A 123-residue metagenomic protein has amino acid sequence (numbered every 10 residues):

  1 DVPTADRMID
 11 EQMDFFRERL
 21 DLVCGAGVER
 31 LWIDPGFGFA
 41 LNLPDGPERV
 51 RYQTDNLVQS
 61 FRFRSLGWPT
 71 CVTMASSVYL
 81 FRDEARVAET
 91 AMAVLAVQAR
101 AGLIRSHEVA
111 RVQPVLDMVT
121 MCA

Functional and structural regions predicted by a protein language model:
D1-D21, G25, E29, F39-A123: Active-site-adjacent loop and "lid" segments of alpha/beta metabolic enzymes
G36: Phosphate- and other anionic-substrate recognition elements at nucleic-acid/protein interfaces
